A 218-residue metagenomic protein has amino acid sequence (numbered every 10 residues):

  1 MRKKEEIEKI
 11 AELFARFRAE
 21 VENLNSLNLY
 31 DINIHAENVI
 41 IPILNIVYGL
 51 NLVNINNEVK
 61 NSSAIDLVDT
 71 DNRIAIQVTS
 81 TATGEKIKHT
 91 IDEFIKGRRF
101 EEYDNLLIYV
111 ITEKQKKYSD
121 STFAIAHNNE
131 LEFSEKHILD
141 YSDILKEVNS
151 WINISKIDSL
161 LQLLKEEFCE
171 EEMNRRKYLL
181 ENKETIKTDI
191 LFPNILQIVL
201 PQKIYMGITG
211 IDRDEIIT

Functional and structural regions predicted by a protein language model:
M1-A11, T81-E85, H89-I217: Acidic metal-coordinating catalytic centers involved in nucleic-acid phosphodiester chemistry
M1-I55: Acidic-basic catalytic patches of nuclease active cores, encompassing PD-(D/E)XK and other metal-cofactor nuclease
F14-Y30, K60, I76, Q202 (+2 more regions): Short, charge-rich amphipathic segments
D31-K96: Catalytic centers of nucleases
